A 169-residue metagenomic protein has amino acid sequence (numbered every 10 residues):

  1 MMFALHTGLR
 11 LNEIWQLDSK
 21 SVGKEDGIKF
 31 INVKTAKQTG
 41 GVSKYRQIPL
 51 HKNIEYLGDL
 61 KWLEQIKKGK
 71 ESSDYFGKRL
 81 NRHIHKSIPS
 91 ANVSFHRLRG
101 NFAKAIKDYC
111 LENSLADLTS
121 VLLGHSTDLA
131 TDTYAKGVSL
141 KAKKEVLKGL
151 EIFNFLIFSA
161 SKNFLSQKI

Functional and structural regions predicted by a protein language model:
M1-L5, F95, T131-D132: Short, well-structured alpha-helical segments
M1-N12, A105-D108: Short pre-functional
T7, Q16-Y56: Conserved tyrosine-mediated DNA breakage-rejoining catalytic core shared by Y-recombinases
E13-I14, V93-S94, A103, C110-H125: Active-site-proximal segment of tyrosine recombinases
G23-D26, E112-A135, I157-F164: Short, polar N-cap/turn motifs at the start of nucleic acid-interacting alpha helices
T39, L123-I152: Catalytic-site neighborhood detector that most strongly recognizes the C-terminal catalytic loop/helix of tyrosine
P49-N92, H96-F102: Active-site/catalytic core of tyrosine-dependent DNA strand-transfer enzymes
K144-I169: C-terminal secondary-structure termini that scaffold catalytic or DNA-interacting sites
